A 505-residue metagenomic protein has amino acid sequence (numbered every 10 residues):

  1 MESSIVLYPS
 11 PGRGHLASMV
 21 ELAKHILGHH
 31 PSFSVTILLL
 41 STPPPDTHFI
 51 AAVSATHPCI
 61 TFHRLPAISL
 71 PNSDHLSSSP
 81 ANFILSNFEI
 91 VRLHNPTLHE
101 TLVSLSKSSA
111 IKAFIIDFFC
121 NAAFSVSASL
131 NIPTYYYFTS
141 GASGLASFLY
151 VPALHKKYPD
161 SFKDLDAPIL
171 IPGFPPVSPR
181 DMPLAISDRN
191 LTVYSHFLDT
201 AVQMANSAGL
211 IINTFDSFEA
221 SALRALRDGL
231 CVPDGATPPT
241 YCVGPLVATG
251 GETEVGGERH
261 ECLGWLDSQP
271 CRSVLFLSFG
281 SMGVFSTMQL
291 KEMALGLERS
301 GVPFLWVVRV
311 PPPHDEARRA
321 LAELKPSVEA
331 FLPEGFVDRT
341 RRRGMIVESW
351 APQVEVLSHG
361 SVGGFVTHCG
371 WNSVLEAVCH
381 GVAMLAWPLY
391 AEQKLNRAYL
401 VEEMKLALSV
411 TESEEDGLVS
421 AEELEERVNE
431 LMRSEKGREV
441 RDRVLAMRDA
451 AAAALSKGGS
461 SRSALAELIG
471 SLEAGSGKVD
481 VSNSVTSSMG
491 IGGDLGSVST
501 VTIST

Functional and structural regions predicted by a protein language model:
M1-T505: Glycosyltransferase specificity loop/lid
